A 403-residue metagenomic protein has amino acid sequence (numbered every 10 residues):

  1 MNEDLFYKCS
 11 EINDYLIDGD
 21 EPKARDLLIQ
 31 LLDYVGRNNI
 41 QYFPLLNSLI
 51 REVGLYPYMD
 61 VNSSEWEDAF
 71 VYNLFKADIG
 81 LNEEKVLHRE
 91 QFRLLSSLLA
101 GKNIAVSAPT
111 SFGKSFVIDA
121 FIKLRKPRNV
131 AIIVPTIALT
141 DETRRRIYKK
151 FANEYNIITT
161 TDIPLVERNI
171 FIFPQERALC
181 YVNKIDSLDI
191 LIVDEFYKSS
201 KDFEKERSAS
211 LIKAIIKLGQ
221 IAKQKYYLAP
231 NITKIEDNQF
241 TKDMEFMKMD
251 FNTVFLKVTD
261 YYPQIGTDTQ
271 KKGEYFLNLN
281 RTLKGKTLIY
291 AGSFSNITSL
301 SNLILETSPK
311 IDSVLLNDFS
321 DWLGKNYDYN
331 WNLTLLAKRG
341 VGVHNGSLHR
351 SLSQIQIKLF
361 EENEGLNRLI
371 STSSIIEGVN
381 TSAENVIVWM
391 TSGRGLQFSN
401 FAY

Functional and structural regions predicted by a protein language model:
M1-Y403: N-terminal helicase ATP-binding lobe
